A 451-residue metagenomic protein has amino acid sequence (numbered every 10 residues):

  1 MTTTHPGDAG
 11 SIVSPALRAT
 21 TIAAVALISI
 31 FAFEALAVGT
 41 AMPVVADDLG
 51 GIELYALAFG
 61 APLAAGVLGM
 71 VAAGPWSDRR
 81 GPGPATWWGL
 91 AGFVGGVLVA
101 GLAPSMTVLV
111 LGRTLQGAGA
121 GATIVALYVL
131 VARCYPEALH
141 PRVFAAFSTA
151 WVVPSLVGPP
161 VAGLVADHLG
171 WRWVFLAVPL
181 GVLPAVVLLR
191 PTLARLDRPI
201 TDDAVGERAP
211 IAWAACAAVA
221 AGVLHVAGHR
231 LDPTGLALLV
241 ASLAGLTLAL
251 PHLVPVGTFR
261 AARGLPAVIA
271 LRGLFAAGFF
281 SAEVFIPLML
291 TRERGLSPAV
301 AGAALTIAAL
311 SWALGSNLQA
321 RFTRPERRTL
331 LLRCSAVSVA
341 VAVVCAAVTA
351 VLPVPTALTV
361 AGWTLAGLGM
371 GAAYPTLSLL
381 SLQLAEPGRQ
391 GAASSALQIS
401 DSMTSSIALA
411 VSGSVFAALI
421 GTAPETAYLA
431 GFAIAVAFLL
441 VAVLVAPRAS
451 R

Functional and structural regions predicted by a protein language model:
M1-A16, D197-D203, P447-R451: Intrinsic disorder in cytosolic terminal tails and internal cytosolic loops of multi-pass membrane transporters
L17-T40, E53, F59-A61, L68-A72 (+3 more regions): 12-transmembrane solute porter fold
V44, G74-P75, R79, L164 (+1 more regions): Membrane-interface helix termini in secondary transporters
A46, G50, A103, G119 (+4 more regions): Short helix-loop-helix connector
F59-A61, L111-A122, R172-P184, G235-S242 (+1 more regions): Structural signature of hydrophobic alpha-helical transmembrane segments
G66, L90-A100, Q116, G181-A185 (+3 more regions): MFS 12-TM fold signature
S77-A204: Helix-loop-helix hairpins in multi-pass membrane proteins, especially solute transporters
D167-R272, G278: Hydrophobic transmembrane-helix bundles of small-molecule transporters
